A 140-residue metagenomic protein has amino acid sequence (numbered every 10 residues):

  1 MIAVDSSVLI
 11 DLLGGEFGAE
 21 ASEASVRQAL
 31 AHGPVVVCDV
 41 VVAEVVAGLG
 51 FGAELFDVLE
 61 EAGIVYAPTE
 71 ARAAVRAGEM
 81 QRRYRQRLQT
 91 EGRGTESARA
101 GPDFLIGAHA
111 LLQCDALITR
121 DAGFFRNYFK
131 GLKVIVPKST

Functional and structural regions predicted by a protein language model:
M1, G107-T140: Acidic, PIN/NYN-like endoribonuclease modules and their adjacent C-terminal/linker elements
M1-V37, V46-I64, Y128-F129: Short, well-structured N-terminal submotif of metal-dependent ribonuclease cores
V4-D5, V37-C38, R99-A100, D121 (+1 more regions): Histidine- and aromatic-rich ligand-binding microenvironments
V8, V41-E44, A73, F124: Short, well-ordered alpha-helical scaffold segment located in the soluble/lumenal catalytic or ligand-binding core
L13, V42, G92-G94: Short, contiguous strand/loop micro-motifs
V40, G50, T69-R72: Short beta->alpha linker loops
G52-F56, Y84-Q86, I135-K138: Short, hinge-like loop/turn segments at secondary-structure boundaries
V65-A116, R120-A122: Active-site neighborhoods of divalent-metal-dependent phosphate/nucleic-acid chemistry enzymes
